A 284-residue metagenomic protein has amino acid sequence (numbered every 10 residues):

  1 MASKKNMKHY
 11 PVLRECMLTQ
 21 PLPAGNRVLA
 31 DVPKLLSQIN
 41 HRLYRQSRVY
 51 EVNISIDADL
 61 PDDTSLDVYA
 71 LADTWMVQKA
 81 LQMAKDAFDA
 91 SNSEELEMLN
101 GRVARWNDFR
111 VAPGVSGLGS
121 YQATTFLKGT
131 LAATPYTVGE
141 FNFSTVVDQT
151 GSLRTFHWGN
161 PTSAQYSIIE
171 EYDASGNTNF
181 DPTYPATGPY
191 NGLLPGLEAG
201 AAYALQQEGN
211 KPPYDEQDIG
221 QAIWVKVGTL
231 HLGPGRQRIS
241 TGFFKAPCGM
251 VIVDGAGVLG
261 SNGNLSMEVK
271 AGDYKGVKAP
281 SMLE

Functional and structural regions predicted by a protein language model:
M1-N40: N-terminal leader/pro-regions and domain N-caps
S3-H9, L60-M83, D254-E284: C-terminal interaction-tip segments
M17, E51-N53, S65-D67, T137 (+4 more regions): Ser/Thr- (and often Asn-) enriched beta-sheet segments in non-cytosolic proteins
Q20-V32, S91-W106, L232-R236: Solvent-exposed, conformationally flexible loop/turn segments
S37-V49: Short, solvent-exposed beta-strand/turn "edge" segments of beta-rich domains on protein surfaces
Q46-L60: A short beta-strand element within beta-rich, extracytoplasmic domains of secreted/secretory-pathway proteins
A84-P213: Low-complexity, serine/threonine/proline-enriched polar segments
T162-E284: Extended, basic/helix-rich recognition subdomains
